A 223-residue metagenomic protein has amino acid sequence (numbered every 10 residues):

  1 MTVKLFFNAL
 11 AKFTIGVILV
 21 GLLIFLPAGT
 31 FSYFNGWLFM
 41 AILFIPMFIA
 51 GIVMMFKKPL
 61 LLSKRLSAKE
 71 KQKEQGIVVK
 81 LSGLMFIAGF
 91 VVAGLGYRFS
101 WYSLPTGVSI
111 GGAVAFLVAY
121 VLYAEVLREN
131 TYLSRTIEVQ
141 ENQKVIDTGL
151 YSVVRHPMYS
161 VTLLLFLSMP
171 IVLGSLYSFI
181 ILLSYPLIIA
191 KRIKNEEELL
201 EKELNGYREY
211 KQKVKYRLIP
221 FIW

Functional and structural regions predicted by a protein language model:
M1-F6: Short, Lys/Arg-rich, polar N-terminal cytosolic tail immediately upstream of the first transmembrane signal-anchor
A9, F13-L22, M40, F44 (+2 more regions): Alpha-helical transmembrane spans of integral membrane proteins, capturing the lipid-embedded, hydrophobic core of TM
G16-L19, P27, S103, Q140: Hydrophobic alpha-helical segments with strong N-terminal bias
L19, V79-A93: Hydrophobic alpha-helical transmembrane segments of multi-pass integral membrane proteins
G21-L26, F90-V91, F166-P170: Alpha-helical transmembrane segments of multipass membrane proteins
L22-W37: Short, hydrophobic transmembrane alpha-helix segments
T30, I45-F56: Short amphipathic alpha-helical segments enriched in hydrophobics
G51-V78, L95-W223: Cytosolic-biased juxtamembrane loops and peripheral soluble domains of multi-pass membrane proteins
